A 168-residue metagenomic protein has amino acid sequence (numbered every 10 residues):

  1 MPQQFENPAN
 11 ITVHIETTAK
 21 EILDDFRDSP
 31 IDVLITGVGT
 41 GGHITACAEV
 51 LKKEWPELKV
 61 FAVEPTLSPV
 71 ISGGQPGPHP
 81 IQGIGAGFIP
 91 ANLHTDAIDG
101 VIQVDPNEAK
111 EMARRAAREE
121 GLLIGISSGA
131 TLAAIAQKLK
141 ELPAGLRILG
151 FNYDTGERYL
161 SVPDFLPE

Functional and structural regions predicted by a protein language model:
M1-G41, T95, N107-L122: Active-site/ligand-binding-proximal alpha/beta "capping" segment
F5-A9, G39-G42, E64-P69, Q75-P76 (+4 more regions): Glycine-rich beta-alpha junction loops
H14, H43-W55: Short Gly/Thr/Asp-enriched flexible loops that form oxyanion-binding sites at enzyme active sites
D24, E49, K53, A133-K140: Short, well-ordered alpha-helices that flank and scaffold nucleotide-derived cofactor binding pockets
G37-C47, S127-I135: Short glycine/serine/threonine-rich phosphate/pyrophosphate-binding segments that cradle anionic phosphate groups
K52-I126, E141, P163-E168: Active-site/ligand-binding loops adjacent to catalytic centers
G87, A133-E168: Phosphate-binding loop/pocket of nucleotide- and phosphate-handling active sites
